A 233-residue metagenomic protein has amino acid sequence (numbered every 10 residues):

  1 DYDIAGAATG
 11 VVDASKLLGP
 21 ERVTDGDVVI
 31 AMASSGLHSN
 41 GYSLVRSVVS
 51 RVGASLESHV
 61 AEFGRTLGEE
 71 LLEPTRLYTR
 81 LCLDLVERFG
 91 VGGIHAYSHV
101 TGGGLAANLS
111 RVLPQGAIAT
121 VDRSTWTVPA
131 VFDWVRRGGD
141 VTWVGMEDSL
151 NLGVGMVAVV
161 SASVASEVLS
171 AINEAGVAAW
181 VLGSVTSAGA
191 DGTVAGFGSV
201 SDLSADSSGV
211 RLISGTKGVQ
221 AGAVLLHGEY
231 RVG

Functional and structural regions predicted by a protein language model:
D1-S43, S184-T186, E229: Glycine-rich anion-binding loops of enzyme active sites
D1-Y2, E62-L72, R76-G233: Glycine-/charge-enriched secondary-structure boundary and capping motifs
E21, L37, V52, L113-Q115 (+1 more regions): Amphipathic, positively biased hydrophobic alpha-helical segments used for protein targeting and membrane insertion
V23-L71: Acidic, glycine-rich loop-and-beta core segments that form the ion-binding/anion-interacting portion of active sites
